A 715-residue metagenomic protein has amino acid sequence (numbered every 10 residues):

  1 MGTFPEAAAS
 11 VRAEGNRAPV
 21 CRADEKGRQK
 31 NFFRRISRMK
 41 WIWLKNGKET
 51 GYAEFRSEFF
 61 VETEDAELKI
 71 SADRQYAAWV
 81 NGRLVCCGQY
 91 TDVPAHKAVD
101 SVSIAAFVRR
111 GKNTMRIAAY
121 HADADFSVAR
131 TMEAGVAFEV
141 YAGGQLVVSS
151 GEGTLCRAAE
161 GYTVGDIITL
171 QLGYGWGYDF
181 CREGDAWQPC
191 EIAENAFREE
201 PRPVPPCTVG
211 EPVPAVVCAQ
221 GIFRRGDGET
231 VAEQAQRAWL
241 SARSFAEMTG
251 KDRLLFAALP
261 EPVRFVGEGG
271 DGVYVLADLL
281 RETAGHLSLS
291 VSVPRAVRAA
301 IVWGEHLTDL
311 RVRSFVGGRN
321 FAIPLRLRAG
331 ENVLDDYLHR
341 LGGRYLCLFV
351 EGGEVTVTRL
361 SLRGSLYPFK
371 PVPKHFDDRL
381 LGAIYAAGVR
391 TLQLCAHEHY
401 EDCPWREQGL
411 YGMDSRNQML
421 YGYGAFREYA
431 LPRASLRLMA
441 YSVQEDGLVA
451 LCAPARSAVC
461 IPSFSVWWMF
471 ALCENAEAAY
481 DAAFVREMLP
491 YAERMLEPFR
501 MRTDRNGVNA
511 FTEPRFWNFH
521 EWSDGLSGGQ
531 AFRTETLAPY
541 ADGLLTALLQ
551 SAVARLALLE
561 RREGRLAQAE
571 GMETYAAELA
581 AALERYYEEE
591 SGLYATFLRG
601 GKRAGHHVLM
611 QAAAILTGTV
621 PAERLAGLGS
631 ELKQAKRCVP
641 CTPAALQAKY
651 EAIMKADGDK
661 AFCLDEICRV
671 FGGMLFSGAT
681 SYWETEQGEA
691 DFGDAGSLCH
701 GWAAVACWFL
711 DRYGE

Functional and structural regions predicted by a protein language model:
G2-F4, A8, A13, A18: Short linear segments in intrinsically disordered or otherwise low-structure-confidence regions
E14-G15, I70, C403, F470: N-terminal hydrophobic alpha-helix used for membrane targeting or insertion
K26, K30-N31: Polybasic, lysine-rich low-complexity intrinsically disordered segments
F32-D402, D414, A430-L431, S435 (+4 more regions): Extracellular/oxidizing-compartment recognition motifs
E407: Phosphate-binding glycine-rich loops and their immediate beta-loop-alpha structural context
L410-F426, A430-E715: Active-site core of glycosidic bond-cleaving carbohydrate-active enzymes
